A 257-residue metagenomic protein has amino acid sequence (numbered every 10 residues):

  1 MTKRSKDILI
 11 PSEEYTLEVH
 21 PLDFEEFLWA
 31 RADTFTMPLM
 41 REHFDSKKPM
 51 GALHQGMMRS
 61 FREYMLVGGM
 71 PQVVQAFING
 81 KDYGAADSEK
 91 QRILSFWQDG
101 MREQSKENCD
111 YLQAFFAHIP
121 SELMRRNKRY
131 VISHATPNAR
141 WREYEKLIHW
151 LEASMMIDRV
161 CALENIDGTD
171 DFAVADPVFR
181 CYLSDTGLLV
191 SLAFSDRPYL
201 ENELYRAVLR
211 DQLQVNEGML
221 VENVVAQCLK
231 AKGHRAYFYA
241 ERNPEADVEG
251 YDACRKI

Functional and structural regions predicted by a protein language model:
T2-R4, D167-G168: A short, acidic/glycine-rich surface segment
K3-M124: Interdomain motor-coupling "hinge/lid" segment immediately C-terminal to the ATP-binding subdomain of NTP-driven enzymes
Q75-C254: Accessory nucleic acid-recognition modules appended to NTPase machines
